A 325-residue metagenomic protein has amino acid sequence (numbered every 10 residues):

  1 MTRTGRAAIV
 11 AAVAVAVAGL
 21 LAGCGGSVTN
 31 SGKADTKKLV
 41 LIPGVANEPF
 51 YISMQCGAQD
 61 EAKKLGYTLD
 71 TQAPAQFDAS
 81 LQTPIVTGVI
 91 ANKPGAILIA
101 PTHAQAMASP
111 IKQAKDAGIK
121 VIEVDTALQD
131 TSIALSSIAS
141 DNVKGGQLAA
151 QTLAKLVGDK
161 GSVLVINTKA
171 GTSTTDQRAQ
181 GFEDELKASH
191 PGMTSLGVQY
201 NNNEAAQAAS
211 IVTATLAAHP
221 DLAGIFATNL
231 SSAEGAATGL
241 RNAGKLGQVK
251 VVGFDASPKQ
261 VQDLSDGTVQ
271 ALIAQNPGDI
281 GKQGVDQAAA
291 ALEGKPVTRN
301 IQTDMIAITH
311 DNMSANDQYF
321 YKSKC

Functional and structural regions predicted by a protein language model:
T2-R6, A11, C24-C325: A residue-level marker of the well-folded mature domains of exported/periplasmic proteins
A11-V17: Hydrophobic helical h-region of N-terminal Sec-dependent signal peptides in bacterial secretory/periplasmic proteins
G19-G23: C-terminal motif of bacterial Sec signal peptides marking the signal peptidase cleavage site
